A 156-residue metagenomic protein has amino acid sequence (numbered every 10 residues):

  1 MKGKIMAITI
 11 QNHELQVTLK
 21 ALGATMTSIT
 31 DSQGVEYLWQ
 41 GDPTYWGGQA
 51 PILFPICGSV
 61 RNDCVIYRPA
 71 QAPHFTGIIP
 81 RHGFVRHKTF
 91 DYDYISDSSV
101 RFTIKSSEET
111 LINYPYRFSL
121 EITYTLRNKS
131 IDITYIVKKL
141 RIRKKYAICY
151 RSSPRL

Functional and structural regions predicted by a protein language model:
K2-I136, R143-L156: Surface-exposed acidic/polar loop and edge beta-strand patches at domain peripheries
